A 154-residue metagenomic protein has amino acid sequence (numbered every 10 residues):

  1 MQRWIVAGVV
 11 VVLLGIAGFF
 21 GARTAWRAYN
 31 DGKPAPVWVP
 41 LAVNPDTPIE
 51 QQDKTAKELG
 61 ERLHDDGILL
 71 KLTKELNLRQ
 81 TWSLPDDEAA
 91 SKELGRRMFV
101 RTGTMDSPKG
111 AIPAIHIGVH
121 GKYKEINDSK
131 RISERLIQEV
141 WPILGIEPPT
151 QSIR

Functional and structural regions predicted by a protein language model:
M1-W4: Positively charged n-region of N-terminal signal peptides that target proteins for export
V6-G21: Hydrophobic membrane-insertion alpha-helices, especially the h-region of bacterial N-terminal signal peptides
A22-G60: Short, glycine-rich, amphipathic interfacial segments at transmembrane boundaries or analogous
D31-K33, S107-A114: Short, flexible turn/loop "capping" segments at secondary-structure junctions
W38, A114-G118: Short hydrophobic beta-strand segments that form the core of ligand-binding sensory/regulatory domains
V43-E50, G118-I126: Structural beta->alpha junctions
D46-G110, R135-I153: Extracytoplasmic
K124-L136, V140: Short, exposed beta-strand-loop hairpins at the edges of beta-sheets in extracellular/periplasmic proteins
